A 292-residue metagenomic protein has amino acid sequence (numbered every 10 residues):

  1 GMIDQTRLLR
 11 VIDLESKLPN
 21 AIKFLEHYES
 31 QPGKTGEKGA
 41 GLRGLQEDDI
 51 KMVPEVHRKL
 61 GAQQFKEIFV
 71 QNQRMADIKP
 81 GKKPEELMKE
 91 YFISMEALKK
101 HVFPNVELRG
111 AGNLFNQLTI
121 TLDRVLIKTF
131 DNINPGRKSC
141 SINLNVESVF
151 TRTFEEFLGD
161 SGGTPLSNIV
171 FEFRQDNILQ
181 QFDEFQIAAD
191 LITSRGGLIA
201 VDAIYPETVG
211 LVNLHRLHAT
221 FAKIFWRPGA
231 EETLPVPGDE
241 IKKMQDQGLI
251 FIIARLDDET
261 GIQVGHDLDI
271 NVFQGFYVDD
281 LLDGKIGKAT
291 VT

Functional and structural regions predicted by a protein language model:
G1-A76, S94-L98, R174-L179, D202-T292: EAL-family c-di-GMP phosphodiesterase catalytic domain
E37-G163: Bacterial c-di-GMP phosphodiesterase EAL domain
M95-D123, V146-F154, G162-G196, E207 (+1 more regions): EAL-type cyclic di-GMP phosphodiesterase domain
I127, D131, A189, I241-K242 (+1 more regions): A structural alpha-helix within SAM-dependent methyltransferase catalytic domains
G136-C140, P165-I169, R195-L198, H218-T220 (+2 more regions): Short, well-ordered coil/turn segments that N-cap beta-strands
I142, V201-D202: Active-site flanking residues adjacent to catalytic metal/cofactor-binding acidic residues
G159-S161, A188, V212, K285: Residue-level signature of transmembrane alpha-helix interfaces in integral membrane proteins
